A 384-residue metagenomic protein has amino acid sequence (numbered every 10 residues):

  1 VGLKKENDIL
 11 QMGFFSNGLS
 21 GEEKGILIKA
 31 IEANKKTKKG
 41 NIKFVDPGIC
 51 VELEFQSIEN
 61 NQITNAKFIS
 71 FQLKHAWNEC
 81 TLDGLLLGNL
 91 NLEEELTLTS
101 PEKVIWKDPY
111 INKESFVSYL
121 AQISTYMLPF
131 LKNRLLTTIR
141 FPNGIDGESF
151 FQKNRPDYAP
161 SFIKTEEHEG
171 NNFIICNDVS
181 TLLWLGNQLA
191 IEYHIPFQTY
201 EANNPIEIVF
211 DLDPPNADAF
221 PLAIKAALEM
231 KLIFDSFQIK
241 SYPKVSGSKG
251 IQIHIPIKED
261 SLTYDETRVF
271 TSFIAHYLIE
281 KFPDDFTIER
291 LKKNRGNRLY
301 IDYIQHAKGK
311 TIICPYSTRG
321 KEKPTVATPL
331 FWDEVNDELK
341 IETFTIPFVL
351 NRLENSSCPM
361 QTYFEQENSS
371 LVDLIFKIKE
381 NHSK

Functional and structural regions predicted by a protein language model:
V1-E6: Short conserved beta-strand segments at catalytic cores or DNA/RNA-binding microdomains of nucleic-acid binding
N7-I28, Y158-E167, A219-D235, I255-D285 (+1 more regions): Helical (often loop-to-helix) elements that flank the catalytic cores of nucleotide-handling enzymes
I26, A30, N34-S118, T125-N133 (+3 more regions): C-terminal accessory nucleic-acid interaction domains of nucleic acid-metabolism proteins
M127-N143, S149: Short N-terminal amphipathic alpha-helices
T138-P142, S241-S248, I288-K293: Short beta-strand
E148-A202: A contiguous, low-structure linker/loop signature
S180-S246, I257-S261, D265: Signature for HUH/AEP ssDNA processing cores
